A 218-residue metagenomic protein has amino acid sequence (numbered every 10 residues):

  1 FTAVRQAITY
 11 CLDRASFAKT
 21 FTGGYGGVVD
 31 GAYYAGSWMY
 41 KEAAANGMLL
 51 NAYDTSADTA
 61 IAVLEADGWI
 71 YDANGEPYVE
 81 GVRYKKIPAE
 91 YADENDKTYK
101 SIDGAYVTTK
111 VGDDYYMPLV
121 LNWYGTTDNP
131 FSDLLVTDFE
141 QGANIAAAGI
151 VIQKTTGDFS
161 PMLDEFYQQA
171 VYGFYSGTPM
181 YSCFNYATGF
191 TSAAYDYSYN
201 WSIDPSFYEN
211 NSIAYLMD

Functional and structural regions predicted by a protein language model:
F1-Q141: Append "and occasionally in soluble cytosolic enzymes with long acidic Gly/Pro-rich linkers
F1-Q6, A18, A62, G149-L163 (+1 more regions): Extracytoplasmic/peripheral linker and loop segments enriched in polar/acidic and small residues with frequent Thr/Pro
A3, T137-A148, S160-Y175: Short helices/loops that flank or line small-molecule/ion binding pockets
R14, G26, A57, M180-Y181 (+2 more regions): Alpha-helix initiation and N-capping motif
A35, Y40, V79, K85 (+6 more regions): Intrinsically disordered, low-complexity, compositionally biased regions/tails
W38-Y40, W69, Y84, W123 (+5 more regions): A residue-identity detector for tryptophan
L119-L121, I150, G173, S182: Structural beta-strand/beta-sheet cores of well-ordered domains, especially the beta-sheet scaffolds that support
V171-T191: Ligand-binding clamshell of periplasmic/extracellular solute-binding protein-like
